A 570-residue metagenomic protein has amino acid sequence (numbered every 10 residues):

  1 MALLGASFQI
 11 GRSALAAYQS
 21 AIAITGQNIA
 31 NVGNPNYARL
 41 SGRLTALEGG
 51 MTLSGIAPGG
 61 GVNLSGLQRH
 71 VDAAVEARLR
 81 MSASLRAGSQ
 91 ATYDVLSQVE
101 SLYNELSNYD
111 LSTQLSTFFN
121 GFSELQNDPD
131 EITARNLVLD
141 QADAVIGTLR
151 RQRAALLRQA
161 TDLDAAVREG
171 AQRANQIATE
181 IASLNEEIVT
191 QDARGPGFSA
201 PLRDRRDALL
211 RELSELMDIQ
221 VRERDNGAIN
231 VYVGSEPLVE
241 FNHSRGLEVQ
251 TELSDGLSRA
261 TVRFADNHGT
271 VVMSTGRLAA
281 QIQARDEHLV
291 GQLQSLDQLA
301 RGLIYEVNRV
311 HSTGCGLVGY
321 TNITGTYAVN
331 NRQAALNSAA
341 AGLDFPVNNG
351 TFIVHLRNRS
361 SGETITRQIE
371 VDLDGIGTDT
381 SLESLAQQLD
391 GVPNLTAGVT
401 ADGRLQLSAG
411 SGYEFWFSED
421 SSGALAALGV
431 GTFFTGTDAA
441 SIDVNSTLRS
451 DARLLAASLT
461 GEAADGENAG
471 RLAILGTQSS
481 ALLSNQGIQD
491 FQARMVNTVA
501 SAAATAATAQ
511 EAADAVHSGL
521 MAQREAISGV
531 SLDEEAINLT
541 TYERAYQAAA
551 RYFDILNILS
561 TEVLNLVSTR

Functional and structural regions predicted by a protein language model:
M1-R570: Structural signature of extracellular appendage/secretion-system components
